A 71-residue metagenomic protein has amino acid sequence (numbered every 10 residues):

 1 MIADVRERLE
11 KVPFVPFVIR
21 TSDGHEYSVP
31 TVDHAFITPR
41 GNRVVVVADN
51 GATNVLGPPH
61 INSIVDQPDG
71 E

Functional and structural regions predicted by a protein language model:
M1-E71: Motif-centric detector for short Cys/His coordination patterns
